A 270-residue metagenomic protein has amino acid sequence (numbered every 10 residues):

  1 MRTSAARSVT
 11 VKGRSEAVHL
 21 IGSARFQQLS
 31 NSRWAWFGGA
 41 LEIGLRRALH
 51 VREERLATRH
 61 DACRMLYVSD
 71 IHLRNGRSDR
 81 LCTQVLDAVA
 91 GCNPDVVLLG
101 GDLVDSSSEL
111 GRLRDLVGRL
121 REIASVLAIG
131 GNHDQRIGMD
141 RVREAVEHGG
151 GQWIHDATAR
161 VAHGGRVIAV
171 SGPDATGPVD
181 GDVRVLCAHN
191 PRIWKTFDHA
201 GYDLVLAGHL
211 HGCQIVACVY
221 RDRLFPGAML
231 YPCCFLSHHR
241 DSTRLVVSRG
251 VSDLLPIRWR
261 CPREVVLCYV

Functional and structural regions predicted by a protein language model:
M1-L66, N75: Acidic, histidine-bearing metal-coordination/catalytic regions of metal-dependent phosphoesterases
G38-I43, Y67-L81, V104-G111, D134-G138 (+2 more regions): Acidic/histidine-rich helix-loop elements that form or flank divalent-metal/phosphate-binding sites at the catalytic
R55-L66, G151, A159-V170, G181-V183 (+1 more regions): Beta-strand-turn-beta hairpins that frame and shape the catalytic cleft of phosphate-ester-processing enzymes
Y67-S69, V96-D102, S125-N132, I154-A157 (+3 more regions): Active-site neighborhood of phospho(di)ester-bond hydrolases with catalytic His/Asp-centered motifs
R74-A162: Core catalytic region of metal-dependent phosphoesterases/phosphodiesterases, especially metallo-beta-lactamase-like
C92, V117-I123, V179-D180, D198-G201 (+1 more regions): Short, conserved loop/helix-junction motifs that constitute active-site signature segments in enzyme catalytic cores
L127, H148, P191-L267: Conserved beta-sheet core of the metallophosphoesterase superfamily
R143-A157, H163-T196, A200, R258-W259: Binuclear metal-dependent hydrolase catalytic cores centered on His/Asp/Glu-rich metal-binding motifs
